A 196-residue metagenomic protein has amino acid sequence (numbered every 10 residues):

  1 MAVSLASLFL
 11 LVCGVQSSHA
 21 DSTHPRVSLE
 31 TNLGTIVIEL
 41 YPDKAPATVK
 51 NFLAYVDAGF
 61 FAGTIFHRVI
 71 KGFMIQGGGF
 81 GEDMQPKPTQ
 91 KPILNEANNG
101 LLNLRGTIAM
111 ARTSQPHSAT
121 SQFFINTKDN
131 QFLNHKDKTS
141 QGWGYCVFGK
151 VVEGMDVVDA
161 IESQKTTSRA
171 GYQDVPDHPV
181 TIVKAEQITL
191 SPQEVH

Functional and structural regions predicted by a protein language model:
M1-L5: Bacterial N-terminal signal peptides that target proteins for export
F9-H196: Cyclophilin-like peptidyl-prolyl cis-trans isomerases
